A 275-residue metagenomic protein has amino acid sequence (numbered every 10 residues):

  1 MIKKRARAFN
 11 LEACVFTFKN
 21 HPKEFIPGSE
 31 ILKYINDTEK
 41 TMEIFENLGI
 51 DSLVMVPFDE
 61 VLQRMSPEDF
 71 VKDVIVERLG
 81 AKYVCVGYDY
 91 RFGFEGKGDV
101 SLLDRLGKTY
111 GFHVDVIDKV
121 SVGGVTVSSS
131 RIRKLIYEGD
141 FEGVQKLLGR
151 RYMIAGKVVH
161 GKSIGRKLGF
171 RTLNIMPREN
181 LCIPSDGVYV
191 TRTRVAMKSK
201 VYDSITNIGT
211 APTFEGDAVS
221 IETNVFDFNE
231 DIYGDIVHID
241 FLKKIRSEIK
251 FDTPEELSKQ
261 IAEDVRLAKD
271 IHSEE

Functional and structural regions predicted by a protein language model:
M1-I31, D37: N-terminal catalytic cores of NTP/NDP-binding nucleotidyl/phosphoryl-transfer enzymes
V15, M55, V116-I117: A structural preference for short, hydrophobic beta-strand core positions in alpha/beta folds
P22-Y110: N-terminal Rossmann-like or analogous alpha/beta NTP/dinucleotide-binding catalytic cores that position adenine
F45, V84, V144, T191 (+1 more regions): Residue-level signal for inorganic ion chemistry
G107-G209: Glycine-rich, Lys/Arg-enriched anion-binding loops that position phosphate/diphosphate groups for phosphoryl
G161-E275: Phosphate/ribose-recognition catalytic cores of enzymes acting on nucleotide-derived substrates
